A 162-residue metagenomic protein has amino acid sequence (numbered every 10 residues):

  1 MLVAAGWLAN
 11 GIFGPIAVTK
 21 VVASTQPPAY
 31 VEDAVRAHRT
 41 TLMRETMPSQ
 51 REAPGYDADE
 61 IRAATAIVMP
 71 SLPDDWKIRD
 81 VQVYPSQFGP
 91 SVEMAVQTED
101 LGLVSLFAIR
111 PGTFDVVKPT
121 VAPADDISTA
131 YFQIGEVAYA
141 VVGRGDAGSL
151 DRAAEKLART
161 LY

Functional and structural regions predicted by a protein language model:
L2-S91, E99: Juxtamembrane extracytoplasmic segments of single-/few-pass membrane proteins
P15, V116-Y162: A short, solvent-exposed beta-edge/loop patch
M43, S86-G89, V104, F114-V117 (+1 more regions): Residues in flexible loops and secondary-structure boundaries
G55-I61, S71-P73, V83, I109-P111 (+2 more regions): Residue-level signal for well-ordered alpha-helical segments
D74, P90-V92, G102, S128 (+1 more regions): Envelope-exposed proteins and targeting segments
Q82-P85, M94-V96, T120-A122, A130-F132: Short acidic-hydrophobic surface loop/beta-edge motif
P90-P111: A short acidic-to-branched-hydrophobic micro-motif
